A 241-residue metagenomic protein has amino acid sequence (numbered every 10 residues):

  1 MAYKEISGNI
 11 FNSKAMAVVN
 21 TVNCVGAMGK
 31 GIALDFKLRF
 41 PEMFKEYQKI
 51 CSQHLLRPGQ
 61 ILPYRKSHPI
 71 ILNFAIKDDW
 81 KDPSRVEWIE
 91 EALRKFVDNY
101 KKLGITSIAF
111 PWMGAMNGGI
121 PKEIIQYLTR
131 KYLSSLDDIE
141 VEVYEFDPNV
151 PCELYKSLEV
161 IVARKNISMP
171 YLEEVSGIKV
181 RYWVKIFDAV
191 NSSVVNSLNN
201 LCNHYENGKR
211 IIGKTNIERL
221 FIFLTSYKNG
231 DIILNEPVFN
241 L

Functional and structural regions predicted by a protein language model:
M1-L241: Macrodomain-like recognition of ADP-ribose-binding/processing modules
